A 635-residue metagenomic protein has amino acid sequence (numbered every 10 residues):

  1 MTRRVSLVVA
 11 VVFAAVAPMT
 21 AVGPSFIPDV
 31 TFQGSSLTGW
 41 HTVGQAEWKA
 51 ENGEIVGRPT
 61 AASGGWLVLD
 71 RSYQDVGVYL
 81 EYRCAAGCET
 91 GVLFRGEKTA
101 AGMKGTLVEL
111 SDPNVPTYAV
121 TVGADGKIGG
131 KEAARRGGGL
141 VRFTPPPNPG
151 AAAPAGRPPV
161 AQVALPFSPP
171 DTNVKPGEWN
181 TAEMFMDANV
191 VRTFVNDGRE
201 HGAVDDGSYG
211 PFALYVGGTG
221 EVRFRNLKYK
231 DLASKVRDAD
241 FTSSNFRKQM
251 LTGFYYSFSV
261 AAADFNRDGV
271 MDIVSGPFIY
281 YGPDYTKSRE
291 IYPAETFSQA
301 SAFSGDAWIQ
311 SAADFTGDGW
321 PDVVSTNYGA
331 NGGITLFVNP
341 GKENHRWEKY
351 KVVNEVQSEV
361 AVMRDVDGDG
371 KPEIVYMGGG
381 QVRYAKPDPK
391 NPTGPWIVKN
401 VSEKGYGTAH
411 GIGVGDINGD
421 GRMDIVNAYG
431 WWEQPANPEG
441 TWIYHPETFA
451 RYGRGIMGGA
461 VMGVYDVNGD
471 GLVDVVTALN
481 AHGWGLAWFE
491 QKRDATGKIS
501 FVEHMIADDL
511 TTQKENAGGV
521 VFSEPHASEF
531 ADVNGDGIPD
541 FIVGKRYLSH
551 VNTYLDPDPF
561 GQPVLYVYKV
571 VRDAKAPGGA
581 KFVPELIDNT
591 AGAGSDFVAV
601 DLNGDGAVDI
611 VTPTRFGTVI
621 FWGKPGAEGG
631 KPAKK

Functional and structural regions predicted by a protein language model:
M1-V9: Bacterial N-terminal signal peptides that target proteins for export
R4-V5, G137, F143, A576: Positively charged, low-complexity intrinsically disordered regions
V8-P18: Bacterial N-terminal signal peptides
V22-T242, Y292-P293, A302: Carbohydrate-interacting regions of secretory-pathway proteins
F167-P170, E200-G202, N226, K230-K635: Beta-propeller-forming repeat regions
